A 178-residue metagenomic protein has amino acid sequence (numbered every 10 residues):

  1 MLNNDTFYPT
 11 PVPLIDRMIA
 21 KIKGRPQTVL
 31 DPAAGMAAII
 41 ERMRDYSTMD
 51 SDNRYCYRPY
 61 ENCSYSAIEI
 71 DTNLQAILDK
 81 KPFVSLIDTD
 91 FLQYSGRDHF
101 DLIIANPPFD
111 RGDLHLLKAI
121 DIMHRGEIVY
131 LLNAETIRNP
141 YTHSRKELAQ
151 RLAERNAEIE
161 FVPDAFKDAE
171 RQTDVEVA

Functional and structural regions predicted by a protein language model:
M1-A178: Class I S-adenosyl-L-methionine-dependent methyltransferase catalytic core
